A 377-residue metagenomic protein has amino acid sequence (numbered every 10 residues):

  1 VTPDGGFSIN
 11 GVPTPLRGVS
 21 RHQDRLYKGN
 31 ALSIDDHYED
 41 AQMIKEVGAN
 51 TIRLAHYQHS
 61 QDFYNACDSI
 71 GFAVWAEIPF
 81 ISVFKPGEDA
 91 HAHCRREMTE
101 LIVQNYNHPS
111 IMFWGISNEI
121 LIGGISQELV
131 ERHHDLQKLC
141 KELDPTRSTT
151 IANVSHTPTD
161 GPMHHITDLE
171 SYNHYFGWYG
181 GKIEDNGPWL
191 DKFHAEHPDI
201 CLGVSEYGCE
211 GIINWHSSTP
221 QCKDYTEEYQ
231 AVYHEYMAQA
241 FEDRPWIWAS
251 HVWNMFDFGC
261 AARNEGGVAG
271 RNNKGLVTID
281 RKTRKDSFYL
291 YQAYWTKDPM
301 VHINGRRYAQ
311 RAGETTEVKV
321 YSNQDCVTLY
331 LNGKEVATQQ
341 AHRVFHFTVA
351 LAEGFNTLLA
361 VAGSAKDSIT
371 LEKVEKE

Functional and structural regions predicted by a protein language model:
V1-Q340, T348-G363: Extended substrate-binding grooves/exosites of carbohydrate-active enzymes
R343: Charged DNA-binding/catalytic regions of mobile-element recombinases
H346, K376-E377: Short, surface-exposed linear segments at secondary-structure transitions and domain or protein termini
A365-K376: Edge beta-strands of extracellular beta-sandwich domains
